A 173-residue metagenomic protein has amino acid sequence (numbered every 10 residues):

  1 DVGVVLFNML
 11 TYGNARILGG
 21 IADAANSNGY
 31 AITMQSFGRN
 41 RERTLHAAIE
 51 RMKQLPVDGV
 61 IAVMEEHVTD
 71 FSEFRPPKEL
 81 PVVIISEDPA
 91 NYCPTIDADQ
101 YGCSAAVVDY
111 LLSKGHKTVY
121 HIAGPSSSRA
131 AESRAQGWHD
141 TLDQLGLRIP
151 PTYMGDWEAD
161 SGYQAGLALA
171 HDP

Functional and structural regions predicted by a protein language model:
D1-D109, S113, H171: Alpha-helical recognition/docking segments in bacterial nutrient-uptake and carbohydrate-utilization systems
L6-R16, M34-R43, I96-A106, I122-D143 (+1 more regions): Hinge/beta->alpha junction and helix N-cap segments in small-molecule ligand-binding domains
S27-N28, L142-R148, D172-P173: Short helix-capping segments at alpha-helix termini
Y30, I49-R51, L112, H116-V119 (+4 more regions): Bulky hydrophobic/aromatic packing residues
D58, H116-T118, R148: Short acidic/polar active-site loop segments enriched in Thr and Asp
V63-M64, K114, I122, A130: Replace "coordinates the UDP/GDP/TDP-sugar" with "coordinates nucleotide-activated sugar donors
